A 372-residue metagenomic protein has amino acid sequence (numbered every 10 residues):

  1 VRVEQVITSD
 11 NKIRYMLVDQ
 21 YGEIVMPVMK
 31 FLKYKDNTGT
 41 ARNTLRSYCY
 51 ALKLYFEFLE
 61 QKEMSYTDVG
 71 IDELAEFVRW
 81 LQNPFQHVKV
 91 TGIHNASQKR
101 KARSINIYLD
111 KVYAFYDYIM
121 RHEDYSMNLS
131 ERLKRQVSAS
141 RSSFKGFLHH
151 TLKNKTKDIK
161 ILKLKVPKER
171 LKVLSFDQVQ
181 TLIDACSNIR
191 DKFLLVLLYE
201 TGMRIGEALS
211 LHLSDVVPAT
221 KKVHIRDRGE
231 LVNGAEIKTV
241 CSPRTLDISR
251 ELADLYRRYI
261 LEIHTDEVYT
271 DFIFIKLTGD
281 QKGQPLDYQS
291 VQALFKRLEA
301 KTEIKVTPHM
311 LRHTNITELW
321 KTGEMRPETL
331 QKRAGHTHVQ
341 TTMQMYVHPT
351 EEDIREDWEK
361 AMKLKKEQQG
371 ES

Functional and structural regions predicted by a protein language model:
V1-V6, P243, K360-S372: C-terminal secondary-structure termini that scaffold catalytic or DNA-interacting sites
V28-N43, L52-G146, T181: N-terminal core-binding DNA-recognition domain of tyrosine recombinases/integrases
R121-S126, L198-K221: Short, charged phosphate-coordinating catalytic segments
V166-K168, K172-I205, L209: Basic, Lys/Arg- and aromatic-enriched nucleic-acid-binding interface segment
S210-D254: Conserved tyrosine-mediated DNA breakage-rejoining catalytic core shared by Y-recombinases
S249-I304: Active-site/catalytic core of tyrosine-dependent DNA strand-transfer enzymes
R312-H338, M345: C-terminal catalytic core of tyrosine-transesterase DNA break-rejoin enzymes
A334-E359: Catalytic-site neighborhood detector that most strongly recognizes the C-terminal catalytic loop/helix of tyrosine
